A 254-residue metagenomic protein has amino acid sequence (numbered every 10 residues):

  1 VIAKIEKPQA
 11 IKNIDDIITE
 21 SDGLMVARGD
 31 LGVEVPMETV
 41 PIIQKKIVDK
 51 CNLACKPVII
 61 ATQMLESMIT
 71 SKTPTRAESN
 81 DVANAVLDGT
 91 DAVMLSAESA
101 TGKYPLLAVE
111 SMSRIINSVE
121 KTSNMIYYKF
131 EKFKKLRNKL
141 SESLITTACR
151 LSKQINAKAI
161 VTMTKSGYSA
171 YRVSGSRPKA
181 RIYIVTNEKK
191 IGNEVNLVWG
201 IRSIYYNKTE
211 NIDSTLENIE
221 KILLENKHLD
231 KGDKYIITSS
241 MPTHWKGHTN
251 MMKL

Functional and structural regions predicted by a protein language model:
V1-T62, M68, T73-S79: Conserved alpha/beta-domain cores
I17, A27, Q63, A85 (+2 more regions): Conserved, mostly hydrophobic/aromatic
T19-L24, G89-T90, R177-R181, G200-I201: Glycine-enriched alpha-helix->loop->beta-strand junction motifs that scaffold or abut catalytic
L24-V35, V82-P105: Glycine-rich phosphate-binding active-site loops on the catalytic face of alpha/beta enzymes
L53, M112-C149: Long, charged amphipathic helices and adjacent flexible linkers at domain junctions
S99-T122, M252-K253: C-terminal helical cap(s) of enzyme catalytic domains, especially alpha/beta-barrels
S169-Y171, R177-S214: Nucleotide-binding motor/catalytic cores of P-loop/tubulin-like NTPases across gene-expression machines
D230-T238, P242, N250-K253: C-terminal binding/interaction regions
